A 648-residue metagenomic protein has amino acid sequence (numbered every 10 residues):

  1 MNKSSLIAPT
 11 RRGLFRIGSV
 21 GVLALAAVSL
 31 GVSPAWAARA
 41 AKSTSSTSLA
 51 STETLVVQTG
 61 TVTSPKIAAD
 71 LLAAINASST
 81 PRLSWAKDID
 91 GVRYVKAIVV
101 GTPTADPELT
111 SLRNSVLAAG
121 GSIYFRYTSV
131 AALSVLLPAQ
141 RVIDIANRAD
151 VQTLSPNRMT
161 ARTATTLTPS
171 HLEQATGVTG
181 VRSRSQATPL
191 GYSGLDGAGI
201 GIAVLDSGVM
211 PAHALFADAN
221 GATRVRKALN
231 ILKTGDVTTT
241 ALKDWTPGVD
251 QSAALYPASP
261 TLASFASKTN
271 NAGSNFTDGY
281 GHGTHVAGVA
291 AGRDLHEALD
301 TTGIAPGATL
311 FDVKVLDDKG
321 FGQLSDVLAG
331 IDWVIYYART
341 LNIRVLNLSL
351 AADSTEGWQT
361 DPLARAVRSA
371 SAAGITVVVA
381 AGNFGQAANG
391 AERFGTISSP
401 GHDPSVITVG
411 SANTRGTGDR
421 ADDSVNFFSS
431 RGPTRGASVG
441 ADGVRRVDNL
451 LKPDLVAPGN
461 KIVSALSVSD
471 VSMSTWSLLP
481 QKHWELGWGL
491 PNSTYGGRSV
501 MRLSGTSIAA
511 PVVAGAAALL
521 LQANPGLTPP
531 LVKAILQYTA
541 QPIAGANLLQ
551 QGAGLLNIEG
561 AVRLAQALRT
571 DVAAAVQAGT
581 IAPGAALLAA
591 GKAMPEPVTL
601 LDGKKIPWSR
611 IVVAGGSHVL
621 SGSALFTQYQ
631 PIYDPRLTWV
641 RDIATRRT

Functional and structural regions predicted by a protein language model:
N2-P9, L14-P189, G201, A578-L587 (+1 more regions): Autoinhibitory N-terminal propeptides
S84-D88, I343-N347, A457, L490-S504 (+2 more regions): C-terminal subdomain of the subtilisin-like protease fold in secreted/lumenal serine endopeptidases
G91, S111, T153, T188-S325 (+11 more regions): Subtilisin-like serine protease catalytic core
D206, G382, G505: Active-site glycine-centered loops adjacent to acidic/histidine catalytic or metal-binding residues that shape
F216-A217, V327, E356-T360, N383-P404 (+4 more regions): Active-site-adjacent substrate-recognition loops and nearby beta-strands within hydrolase catalytic domains
N270-D278, S474-S477, S493-T506: Short pre-catalytic strand/loop immediately N-terminal to key active-site residues, enriched for Gly-Thr
A291-G292, D332-W333, K461, A514-Q522 (+1 more regions): Short glycine/serine- and small hydrophobic-enriched flexible loop segments
I331-G357, A380-A381: Short acidic, glycine-rich surface-loop motifs adjacent to enzyme active sites
